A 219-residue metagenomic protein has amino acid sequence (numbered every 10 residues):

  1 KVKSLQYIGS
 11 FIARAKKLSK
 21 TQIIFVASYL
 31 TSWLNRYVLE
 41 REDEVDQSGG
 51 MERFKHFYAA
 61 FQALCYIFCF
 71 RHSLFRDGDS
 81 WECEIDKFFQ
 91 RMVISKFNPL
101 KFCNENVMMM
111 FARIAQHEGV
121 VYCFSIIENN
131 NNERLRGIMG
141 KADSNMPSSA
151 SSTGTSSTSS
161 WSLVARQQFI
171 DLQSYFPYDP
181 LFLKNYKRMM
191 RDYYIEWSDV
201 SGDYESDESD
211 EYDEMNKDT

Functional and structural regions predicted by a protein language model:
K1-T219: Eukaryotic scaffolding regions of large macromolecular assemblies
